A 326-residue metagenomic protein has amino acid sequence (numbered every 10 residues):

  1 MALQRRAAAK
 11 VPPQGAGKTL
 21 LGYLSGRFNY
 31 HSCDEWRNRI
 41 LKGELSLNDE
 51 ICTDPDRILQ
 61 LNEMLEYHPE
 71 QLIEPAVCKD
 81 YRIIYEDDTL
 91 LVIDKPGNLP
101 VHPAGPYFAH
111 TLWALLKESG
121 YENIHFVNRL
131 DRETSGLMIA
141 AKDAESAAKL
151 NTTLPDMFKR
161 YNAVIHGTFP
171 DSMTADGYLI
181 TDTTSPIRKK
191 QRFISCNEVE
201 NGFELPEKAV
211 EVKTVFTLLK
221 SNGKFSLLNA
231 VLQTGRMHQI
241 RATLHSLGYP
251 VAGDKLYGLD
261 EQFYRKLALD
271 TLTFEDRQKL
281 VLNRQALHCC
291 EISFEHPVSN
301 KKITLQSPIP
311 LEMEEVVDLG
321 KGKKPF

Functional and structural regions predicted by a protein language model:
M1-F326: RNA pseudouridine synthases
